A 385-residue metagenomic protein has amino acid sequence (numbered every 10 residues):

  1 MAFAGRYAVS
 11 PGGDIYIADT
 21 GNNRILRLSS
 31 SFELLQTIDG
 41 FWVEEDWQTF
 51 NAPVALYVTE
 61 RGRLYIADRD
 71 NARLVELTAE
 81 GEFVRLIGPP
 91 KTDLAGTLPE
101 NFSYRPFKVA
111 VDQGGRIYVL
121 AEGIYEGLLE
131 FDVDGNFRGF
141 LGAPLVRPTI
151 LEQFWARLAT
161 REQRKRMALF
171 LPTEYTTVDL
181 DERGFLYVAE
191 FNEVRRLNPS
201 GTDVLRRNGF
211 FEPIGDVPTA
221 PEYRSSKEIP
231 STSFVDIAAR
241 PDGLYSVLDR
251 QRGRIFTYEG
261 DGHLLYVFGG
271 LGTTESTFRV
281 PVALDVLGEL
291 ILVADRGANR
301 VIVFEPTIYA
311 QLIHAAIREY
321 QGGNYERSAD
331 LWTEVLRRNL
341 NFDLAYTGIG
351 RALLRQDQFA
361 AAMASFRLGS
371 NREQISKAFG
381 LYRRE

Functional and structural regions predicted by a protein language model:
M1-D330, E334-R351, E385: Eukaryotic scaffold repeat domains enriched in small/polar residues
N341-A345, G369-R384: Boundary/linker segments of alpha-helical solenoid repeat arrays
L354-S376: TPR/TPR-like (Sel1-like) alpha-helical repeat modules
